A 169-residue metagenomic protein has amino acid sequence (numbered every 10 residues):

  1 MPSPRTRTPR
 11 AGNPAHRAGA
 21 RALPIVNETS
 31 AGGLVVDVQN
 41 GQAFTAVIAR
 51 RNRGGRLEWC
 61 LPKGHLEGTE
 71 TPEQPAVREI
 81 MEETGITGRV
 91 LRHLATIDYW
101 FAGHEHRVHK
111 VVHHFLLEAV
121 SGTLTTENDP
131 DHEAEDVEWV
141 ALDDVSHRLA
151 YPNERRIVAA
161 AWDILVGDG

Functional and structural regions predicted by a protein language model:
P2-L61: N-terminal strand-loop-strand
A11, H147-G169: Charged phosphate-binding loop/patch that engages nucleotide di/tri-phosphates or the phosphate backbone of nucleic
L34-V35, R78, D163: Charged/polar positions on well-ordered alpha helices
V38, V120, D163: Residue-level marker of positions within ordered structural domains that often coincide with functionally constrained
L66-R156: Unchanged
